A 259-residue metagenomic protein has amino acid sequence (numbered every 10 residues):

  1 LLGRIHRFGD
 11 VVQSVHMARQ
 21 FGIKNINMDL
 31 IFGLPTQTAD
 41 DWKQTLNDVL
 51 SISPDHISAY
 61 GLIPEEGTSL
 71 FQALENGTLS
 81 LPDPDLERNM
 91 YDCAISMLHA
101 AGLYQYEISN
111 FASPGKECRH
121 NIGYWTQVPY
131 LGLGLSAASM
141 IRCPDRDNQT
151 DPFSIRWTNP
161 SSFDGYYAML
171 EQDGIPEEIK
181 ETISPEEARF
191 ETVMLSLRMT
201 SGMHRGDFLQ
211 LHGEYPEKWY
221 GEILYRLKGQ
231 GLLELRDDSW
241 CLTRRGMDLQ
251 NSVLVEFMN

Functional and structural regions predicted by a protein language model:
L1-E214: C-terminal scaffold of the Radical SAM
E214-K228: Short amphipathic alpha-helical interaction segments
K228-D238: A short, conserved structural fragment
S239-T243: Minor-groove-contacting beta-hairpin "wing" of winged helix-turn-helix DNA-binding domains
R245-N259: Short, amphipathic alpha-helical interaction segments positioned at domain boundaries
